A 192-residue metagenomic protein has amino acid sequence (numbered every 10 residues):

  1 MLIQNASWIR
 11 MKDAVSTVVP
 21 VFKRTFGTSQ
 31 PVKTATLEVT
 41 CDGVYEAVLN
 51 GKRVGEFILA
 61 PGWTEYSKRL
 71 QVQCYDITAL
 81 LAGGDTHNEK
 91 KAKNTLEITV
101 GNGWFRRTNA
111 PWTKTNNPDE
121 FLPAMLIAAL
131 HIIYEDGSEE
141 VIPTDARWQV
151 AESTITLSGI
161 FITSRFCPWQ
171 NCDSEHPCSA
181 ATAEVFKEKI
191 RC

Functional and structural regions predicted by a protein language model:
M1-D13: Boundary/junction segments of secreted and surface-exposed precursor proteins
N5, T34, K91, S179-T182: Residue-level detector of intrinsically disordered, flexible termini and proteolytic processing junctions
M11-T17, V21-P168: Accessory beta-strand-rich segments of carbohydrate-active enzymes
C178-C192: Edge strands and adjacent loops of beta-rich recognition modules
